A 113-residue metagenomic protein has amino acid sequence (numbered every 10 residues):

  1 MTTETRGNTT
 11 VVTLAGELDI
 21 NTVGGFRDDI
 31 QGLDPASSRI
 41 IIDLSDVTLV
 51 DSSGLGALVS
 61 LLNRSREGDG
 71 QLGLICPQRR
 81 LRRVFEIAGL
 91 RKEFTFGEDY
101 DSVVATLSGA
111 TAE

Functional and structural regions predicted by a protein language model:
M1-D28: STAS-typified acidic loop motif
N8, Q71-L72, C76, S108-A110: Long, contiguous secondary-structure blocks with strong helical propensity
N8, R79, D101: Residues that form or immediately flank small-molecule/cofactor binding pockets and catalytic motifs
I20-F94: Amphipathic alpha-helical interaction surfaces in cytosolic regulatory modules
E93-S102: Short acidic-hydrophobic, aromatic-tinged amphipathic segments that line or gate anion-handling sites
S102-E113: Short, charged, intrinsically disordered terminal tails
